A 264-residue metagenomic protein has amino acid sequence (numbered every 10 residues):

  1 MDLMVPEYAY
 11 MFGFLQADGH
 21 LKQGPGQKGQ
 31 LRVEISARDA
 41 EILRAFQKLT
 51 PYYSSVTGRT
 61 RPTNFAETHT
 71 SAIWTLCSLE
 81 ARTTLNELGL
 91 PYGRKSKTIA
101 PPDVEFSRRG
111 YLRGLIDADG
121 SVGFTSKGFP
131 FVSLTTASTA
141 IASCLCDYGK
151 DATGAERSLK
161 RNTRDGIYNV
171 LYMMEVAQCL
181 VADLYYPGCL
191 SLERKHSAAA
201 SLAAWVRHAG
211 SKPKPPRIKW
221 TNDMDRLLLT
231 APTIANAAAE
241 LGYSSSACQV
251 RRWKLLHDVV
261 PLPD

Functional and structural regions predicted by a protein language model:
M1-D264: Internal intein/HINT superfamily modules and their associated LAGLIDADG
